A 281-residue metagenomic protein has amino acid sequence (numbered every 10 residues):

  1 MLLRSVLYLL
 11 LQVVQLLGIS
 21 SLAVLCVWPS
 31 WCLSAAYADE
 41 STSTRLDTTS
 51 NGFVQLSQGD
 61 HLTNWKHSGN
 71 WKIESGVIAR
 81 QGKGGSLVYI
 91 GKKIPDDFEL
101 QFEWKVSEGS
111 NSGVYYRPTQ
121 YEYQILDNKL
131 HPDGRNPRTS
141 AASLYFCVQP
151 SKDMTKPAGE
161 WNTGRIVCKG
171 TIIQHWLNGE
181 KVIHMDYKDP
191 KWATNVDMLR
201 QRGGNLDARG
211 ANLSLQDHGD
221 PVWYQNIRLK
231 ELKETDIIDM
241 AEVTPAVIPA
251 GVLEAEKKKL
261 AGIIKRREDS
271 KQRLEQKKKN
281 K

Functional and structural regions predicted by a protein language model:
M1-V13: N-terminal secretory signal peptides that target proteins for export/translocation
S5-Y8, C32-L33, E40: Generic alpha-helical structural signal
S5-Y8, V24, L260: Helix-centric, low-specificity signal for extended rod-like, repetitive segments
L11-C32: Bacterial N-terminal signal peptides
A36-K281: Carbohydrate-interacting regions of secretory-pathway proteins
